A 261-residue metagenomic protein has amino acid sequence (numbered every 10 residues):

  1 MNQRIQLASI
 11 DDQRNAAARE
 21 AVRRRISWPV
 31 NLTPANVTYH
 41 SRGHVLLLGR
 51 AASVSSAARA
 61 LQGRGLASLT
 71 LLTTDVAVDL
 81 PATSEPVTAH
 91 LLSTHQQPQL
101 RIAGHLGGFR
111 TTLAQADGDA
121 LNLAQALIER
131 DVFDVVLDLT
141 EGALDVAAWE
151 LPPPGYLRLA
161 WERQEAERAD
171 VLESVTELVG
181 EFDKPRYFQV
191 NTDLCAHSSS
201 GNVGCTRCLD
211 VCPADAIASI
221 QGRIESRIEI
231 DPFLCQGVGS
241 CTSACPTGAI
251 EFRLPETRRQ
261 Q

Functional and structural regions predicted by a protein language model:
M1-A218, Q261: Ferredoxin-type iron-sulfur electron-transfer modules and their immediate structural context
Q62, W149, V203-I228, Q236 (+1 more regions): Iron-sulfur cluster-binding cysteine motifs and their immediate structural context in ferredoxin-like electron-transfer
H197, E229-I230: A generic structural signal for short
